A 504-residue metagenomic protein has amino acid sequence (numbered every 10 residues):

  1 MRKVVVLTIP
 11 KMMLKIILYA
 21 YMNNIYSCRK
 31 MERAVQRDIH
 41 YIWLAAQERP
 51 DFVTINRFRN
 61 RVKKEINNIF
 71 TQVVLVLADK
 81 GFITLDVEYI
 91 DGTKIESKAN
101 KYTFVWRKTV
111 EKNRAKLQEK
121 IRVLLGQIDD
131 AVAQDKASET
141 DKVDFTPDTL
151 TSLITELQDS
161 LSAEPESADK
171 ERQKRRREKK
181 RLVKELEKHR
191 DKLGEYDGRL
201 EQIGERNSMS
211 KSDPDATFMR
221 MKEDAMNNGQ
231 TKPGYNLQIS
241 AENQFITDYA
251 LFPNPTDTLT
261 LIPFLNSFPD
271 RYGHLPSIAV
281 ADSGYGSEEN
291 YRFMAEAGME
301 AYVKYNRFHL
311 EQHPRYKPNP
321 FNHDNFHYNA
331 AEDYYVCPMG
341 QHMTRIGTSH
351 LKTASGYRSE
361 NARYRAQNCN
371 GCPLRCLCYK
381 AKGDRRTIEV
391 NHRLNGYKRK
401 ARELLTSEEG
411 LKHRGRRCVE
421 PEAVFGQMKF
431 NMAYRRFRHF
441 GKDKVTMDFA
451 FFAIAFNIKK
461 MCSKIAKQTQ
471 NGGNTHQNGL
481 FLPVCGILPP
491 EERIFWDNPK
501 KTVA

Functional and structural regions predicted by a protein language model:
M1-L18, V390: Basic, short loop/linker segments at the boundary and entry of helix-turn-helix/winged-helix-like folds
R2-K3, P10, V35-A45, V53-T54: Helical catalytic core of nucleic-acid polymerases
V4-M12, N23, Q47, E65: Generic, well-ordered alpha-helical segments
I17, N24-R37, E48-A504: Anion-binding and metal-coordination hotspots
